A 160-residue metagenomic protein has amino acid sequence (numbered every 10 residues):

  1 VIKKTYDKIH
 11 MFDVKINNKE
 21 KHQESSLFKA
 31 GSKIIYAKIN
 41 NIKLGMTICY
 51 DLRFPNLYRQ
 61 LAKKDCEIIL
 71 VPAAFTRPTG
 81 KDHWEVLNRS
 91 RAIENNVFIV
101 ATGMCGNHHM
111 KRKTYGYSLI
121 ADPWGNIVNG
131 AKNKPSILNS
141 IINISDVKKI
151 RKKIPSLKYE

Functional and structural regions predicted by a protein language model:
V1, I35-A37, S118-I120, L138-S140: Short beta-strand scaffold segments in enzyme catalytic cores
V1-K4, N126-V128, V147-K149: Short helix-loop capping/hinge motifs at secondary-structure junctions, enriched in acidic/polar residues
V1-K64, R77-K81, V86, K152-S156: Active-site catalytic loop in hydrolytic enzyme cores
Y6, H10, S136-I137, I144 (+1 more regions): Short secondary-structure boundary motifs at beta->alpha junctions and helix caps
D7-K8, I39, P123, N133 (+1 more regions): Active-site donor-binding loop signature of nucleotide-sugar glycosyltransferases
L52-L138: CN hydrolase (nitrilase-like) catalytic-core segments centered on the catalytic cysteine and neighboring Lys/Glu
S145-E160: A short C-terminal boundary segment appended to hydrolase-like catalytic domains
